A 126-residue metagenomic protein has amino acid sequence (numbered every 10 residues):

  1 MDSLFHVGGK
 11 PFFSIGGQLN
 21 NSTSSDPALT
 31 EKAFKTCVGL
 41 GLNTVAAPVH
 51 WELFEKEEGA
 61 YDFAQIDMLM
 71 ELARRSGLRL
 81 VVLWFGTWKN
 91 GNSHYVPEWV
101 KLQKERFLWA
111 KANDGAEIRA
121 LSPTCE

Functional and structural regions predicted by a protein language model:
M1-T44: N-terminal carbohydrate-binding accessory modules
S3, S93, D114-G115: Short linear motifs in intrinsically disordered/low-complexity regions
G16-D26, P48-I66, A112-E126: The substrate-binding groove and active-site-proximal loops of carbohydrate-active enzymes, especially glycoside
L29-F107: Aromatic-lined substrate-binding rim segments of carbohydrate-active enzymes
